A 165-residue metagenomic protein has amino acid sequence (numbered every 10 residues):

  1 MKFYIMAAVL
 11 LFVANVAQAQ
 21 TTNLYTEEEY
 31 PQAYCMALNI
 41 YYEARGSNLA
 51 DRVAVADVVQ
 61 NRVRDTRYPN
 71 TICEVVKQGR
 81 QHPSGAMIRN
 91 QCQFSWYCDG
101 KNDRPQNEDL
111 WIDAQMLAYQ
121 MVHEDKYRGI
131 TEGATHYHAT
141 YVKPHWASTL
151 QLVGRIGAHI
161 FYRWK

Functional and structural regions predicted by a protein language model:
M1-A8: Sec-dependent signal peptide recognition, specifically the positively charged N-region followed immediately by
V13-V16: N-terminal signal peptide c-region/cleavage motif recognized by signal peptidases
Q20-K165: Bacterial extracytoplasmic/cell-wall-associated proteins, especially those involved in peptidoglycan
